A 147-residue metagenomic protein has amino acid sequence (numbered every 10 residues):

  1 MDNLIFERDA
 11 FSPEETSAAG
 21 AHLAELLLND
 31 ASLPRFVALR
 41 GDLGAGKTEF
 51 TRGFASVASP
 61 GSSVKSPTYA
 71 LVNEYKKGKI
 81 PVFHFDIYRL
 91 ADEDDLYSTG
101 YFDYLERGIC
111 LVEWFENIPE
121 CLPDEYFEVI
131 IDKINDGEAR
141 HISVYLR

Functional and structural regions predicted by a protein language model:
D2, L26-L33: Phosphate-binding P-loop
D2-A24: N-terminal pre-Walker A segment at the start of P-loop NTPase domains
D2-F6, S56-S59, D92-Y97, F102-R147: Short phosphate-coordinating micro-motif centered on Lys-Gly-acidic
V37-L39: Hydrophobic anchor at the beta1->P-loop junction of P-loop NTPases
L43: The conserved Walker
K47: Conserved lysine of the Walker
P60-Y75: Short beta-strand-centered segment that lines the nucleotide-binding/catalytic pocket of NTP-utilizing
